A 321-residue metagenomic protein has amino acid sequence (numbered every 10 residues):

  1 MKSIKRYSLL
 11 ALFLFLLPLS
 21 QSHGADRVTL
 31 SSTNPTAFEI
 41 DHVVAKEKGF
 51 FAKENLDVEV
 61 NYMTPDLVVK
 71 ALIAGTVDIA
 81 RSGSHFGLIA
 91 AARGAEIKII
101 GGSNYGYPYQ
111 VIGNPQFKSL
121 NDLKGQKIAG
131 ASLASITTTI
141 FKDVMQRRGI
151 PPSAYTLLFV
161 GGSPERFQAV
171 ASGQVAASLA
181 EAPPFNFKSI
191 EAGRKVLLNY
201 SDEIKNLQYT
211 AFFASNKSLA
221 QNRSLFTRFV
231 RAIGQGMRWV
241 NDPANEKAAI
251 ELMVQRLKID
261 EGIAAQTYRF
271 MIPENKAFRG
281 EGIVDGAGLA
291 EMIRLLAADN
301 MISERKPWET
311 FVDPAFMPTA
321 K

Functional and structural regions predicted by a protein language model:
M1-L9: Bacterial N-terminal signal peptides that target proteins for export
S8-P18: Bacterial N-terminal signal peptides
L19-G24: Sec/Tat signal peptide C-region and signal peptidase I cleavage site
D26-G162, R166-S172, A176-P183, V196-D202 (+1 more regions): Short, glycine-/small- and polar/acidic-enriched structural segments that line small-molecule recognition paths
V77-S82, A171-S172, F270-G286, P318-K321: Short amphipathic alpha-helical segments at helix boundaries and their inter-helical linkers
F86, L158, E165-L257: Pocket-lining segment of extracytoplasmic ligand-binding domains
A220-I302: Secondary-structure end/capping motifs
A290-K321: Conserved C-terminal helix/tail region of periplasmic/extracytoplasmic solute-binding proteins
